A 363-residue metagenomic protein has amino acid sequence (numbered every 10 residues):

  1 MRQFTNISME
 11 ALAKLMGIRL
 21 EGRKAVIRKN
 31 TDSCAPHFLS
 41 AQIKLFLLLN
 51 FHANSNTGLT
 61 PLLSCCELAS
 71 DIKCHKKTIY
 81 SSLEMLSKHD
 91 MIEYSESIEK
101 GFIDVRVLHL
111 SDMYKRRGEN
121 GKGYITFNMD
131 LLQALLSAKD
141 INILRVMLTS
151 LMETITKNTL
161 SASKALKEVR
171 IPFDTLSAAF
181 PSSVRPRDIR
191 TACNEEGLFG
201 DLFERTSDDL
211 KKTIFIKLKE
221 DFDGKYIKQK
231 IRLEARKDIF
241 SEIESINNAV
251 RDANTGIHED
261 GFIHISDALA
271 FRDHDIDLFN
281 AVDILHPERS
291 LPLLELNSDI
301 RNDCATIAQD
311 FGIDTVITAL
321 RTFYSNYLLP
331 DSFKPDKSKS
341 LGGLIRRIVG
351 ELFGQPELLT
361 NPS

Functional and structural regions predicted by a protein language model:
M1-C74, S81, S87-M91, S97-I171 (+1 more regions): Short recognition helix of helix-turn-helix/winged-helix DNA-binding domains
I72, I79-I98, L135-S363: Electrostatic interaction modules used in gene-expression and signaling proteins
